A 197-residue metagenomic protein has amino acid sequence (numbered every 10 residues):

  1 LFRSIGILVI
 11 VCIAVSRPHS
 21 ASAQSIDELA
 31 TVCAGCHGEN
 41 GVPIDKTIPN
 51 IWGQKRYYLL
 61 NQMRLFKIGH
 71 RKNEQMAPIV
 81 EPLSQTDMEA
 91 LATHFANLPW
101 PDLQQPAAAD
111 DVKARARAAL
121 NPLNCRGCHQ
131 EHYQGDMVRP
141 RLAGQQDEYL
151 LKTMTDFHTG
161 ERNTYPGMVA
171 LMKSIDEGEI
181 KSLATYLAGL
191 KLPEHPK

Functional and structural regions predicted by a protein language model:
I5-C12: Sec-dependent N-terminal signal peptides
C12-S20: C-terminal segment of classical bacterial N-terminal signal peptides
A21-N40, A107-E131, Q146: Sequence/structural segment immediately N-terminal to covalent heme-attachment motifs in c-type and related
I26, G41-R71, A77-P82, R126 (+3 more regions): Gly/Gly-Pro-rich "capping" loops immediately C-terminal to redox-active cysteine motifs in periplasmic/lumenal
V42-P43, N97-V112, E131-R141, H158-Y165 (+2 more regions): Inter-heme linker and motif-flanking segments adjacent to c-type heme-binding CXXCH motifs in c-type cytochromes
F66, H94-F95, L120, F157 (+1 more regions): Conserved hydrophobic/aromatic "anchor" residues that stabilize well-ordered secondary structure elements
E81-Q104, E148, K173-K197: C-terminal capping alpha-helices of c-type cytochrome domains
